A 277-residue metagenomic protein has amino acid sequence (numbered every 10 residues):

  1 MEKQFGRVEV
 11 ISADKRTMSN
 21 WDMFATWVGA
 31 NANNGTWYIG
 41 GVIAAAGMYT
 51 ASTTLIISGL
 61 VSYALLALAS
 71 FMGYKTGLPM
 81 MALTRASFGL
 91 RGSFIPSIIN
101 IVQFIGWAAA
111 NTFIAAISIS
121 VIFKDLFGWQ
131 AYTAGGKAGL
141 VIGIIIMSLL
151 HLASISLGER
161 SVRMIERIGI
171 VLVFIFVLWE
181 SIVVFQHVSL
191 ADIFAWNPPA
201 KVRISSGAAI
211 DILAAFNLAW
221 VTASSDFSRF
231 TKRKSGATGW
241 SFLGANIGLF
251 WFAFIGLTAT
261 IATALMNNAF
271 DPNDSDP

Functional and structural regions predicted by a protein language model:
M1-T50, V202-I210, R229-G239: Membrane-interface "cap" regions at the ends of multi-pass membrane proteins
Q4-R7, I39, G77, L150 (+4 more regions): Juxtamembrane interface elements at the cytosolic ends of transmembrane helices in multi-pass membrane proteins
R16-N20, L157-I170, A219-W251, M266-D276: Hydrophobic, small-residue-rich membrane helices and short re-entrant helix-turn-helix hairpins that build
G41-F71, G92-S97, A245: Extracellular loop-to-transmembrane helix junctions
A45, S70-F71, S87, I95 (+5 more regions): Membrane-water interface regions at transmembrane-helix termini and the short interhelical loops of multi-pass membrane
S93-A131: Hydrophobic transmembrane alpha-helices that form the core helical bundles of multi-pass secondary transporters
S97, L126-S156, V171-E180, S205-S224: Transmembrane alpha-helical segments of multi-pass small-molecule transport proteins
T112, A116-D125, V171-N197, A209 (+2 more regions): Hydrophobic alpha-helical segments and their helix-loop junctions in multi-pass secondary transporters
